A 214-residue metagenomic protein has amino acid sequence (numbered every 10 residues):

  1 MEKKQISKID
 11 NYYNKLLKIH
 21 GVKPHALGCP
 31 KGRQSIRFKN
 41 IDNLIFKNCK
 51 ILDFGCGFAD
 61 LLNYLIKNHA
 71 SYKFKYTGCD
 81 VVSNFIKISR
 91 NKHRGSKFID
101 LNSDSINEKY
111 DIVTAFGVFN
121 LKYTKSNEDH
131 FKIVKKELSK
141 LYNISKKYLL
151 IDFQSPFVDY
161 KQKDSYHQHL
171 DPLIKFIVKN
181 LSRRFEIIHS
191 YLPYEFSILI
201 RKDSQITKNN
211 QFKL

Functional and structural regions predicted by a protein language model:
M1-V22: N-terminal, positively charged/glycine-rich alpha-helical extensions of SAM-dependent methyltransferases
G32-N48, Y64: Conserved alpha-helix/loop element of class I SAM-dependent methyltransferases that forms part of the SAM/SAH-binding
L52, F58-I99: Class I SAM-dependent methyltransferase SAM/SAH-binding core
S105-V113: A short acidic, Gly/Pro-enriched loop at the edge of an enzyme's catalytic core that lines a small-molecule cofactor
I112-F131: A short SAM/SAH-binding and catalytic strip from SAM-dependent methyltransferases
I133-K140, I144: Short, conserved SAM-binding segment of the class I
S145-Q154: Conserved beta-strand signature within the Rossmann-like core of class I S-adenosyl-L-methionine
K161-L214: Class I S-adenosyl-L-methionine
